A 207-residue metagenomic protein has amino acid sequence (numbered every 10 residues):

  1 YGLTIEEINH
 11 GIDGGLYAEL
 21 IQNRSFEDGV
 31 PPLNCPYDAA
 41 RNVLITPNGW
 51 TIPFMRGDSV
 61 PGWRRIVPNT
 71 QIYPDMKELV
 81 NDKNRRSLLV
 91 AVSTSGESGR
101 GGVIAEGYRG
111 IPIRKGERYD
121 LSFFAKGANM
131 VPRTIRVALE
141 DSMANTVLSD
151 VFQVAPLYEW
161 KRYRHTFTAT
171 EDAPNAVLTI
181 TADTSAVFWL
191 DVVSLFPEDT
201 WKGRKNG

Functional and structural regions predicted by a protein language model:
Y1-G207: Extracellular and organelle-lumenal recognition/adhesion modules and their flexible linkers in secreted
